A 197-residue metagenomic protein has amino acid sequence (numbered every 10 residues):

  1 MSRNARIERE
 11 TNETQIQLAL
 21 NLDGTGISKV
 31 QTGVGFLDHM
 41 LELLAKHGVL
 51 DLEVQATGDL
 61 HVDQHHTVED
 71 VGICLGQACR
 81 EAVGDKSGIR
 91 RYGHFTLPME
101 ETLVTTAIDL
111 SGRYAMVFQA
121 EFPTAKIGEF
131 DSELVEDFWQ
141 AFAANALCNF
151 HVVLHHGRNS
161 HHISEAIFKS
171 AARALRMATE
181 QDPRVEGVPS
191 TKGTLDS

Functional and structural regions predicted by a protein language model:
M1-S197: N-terminal intrinsically disordered, cationic/polar leader segments that include organellar targeting peptides
